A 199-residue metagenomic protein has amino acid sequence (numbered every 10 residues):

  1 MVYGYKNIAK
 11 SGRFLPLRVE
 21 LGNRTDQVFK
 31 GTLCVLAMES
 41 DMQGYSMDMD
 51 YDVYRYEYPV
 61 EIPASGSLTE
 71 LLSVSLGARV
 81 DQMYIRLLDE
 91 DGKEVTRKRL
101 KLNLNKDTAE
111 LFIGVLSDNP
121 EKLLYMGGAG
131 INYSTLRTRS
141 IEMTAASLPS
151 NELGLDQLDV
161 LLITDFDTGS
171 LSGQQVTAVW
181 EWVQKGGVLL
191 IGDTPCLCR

Functional and structural regions predicted by a protein language model:
N7-R13: Short, solvent-exposed loop/linker segments at the N-terminal edge of repeated beta-sheet extracellular domains
R13, A78-F166: Aromatic-Pro/Gly-enriched surface loop or interdomain linker that acts as a lid/target-recognition segment
F14-E20, L71-S73: Ligand-binding face of N-terminal immunoglobulin V-set domains in extracellular IgSF glycoproteins
L21-T25: Asparagine-centered strand-capping/turn motif at beta-strand->loop junctions
D26-M49: Short acidic, flexible loop segments centered on an aromatic residue
Y45-A64: Solvent-exposed serine/threonine-rich low-complexity stretches and specific carbohydrate-binding patches
Y58-V80: Short, hydrophobic beta-strand segments
Q157-R199: Short alpha-beta junction capping motif
